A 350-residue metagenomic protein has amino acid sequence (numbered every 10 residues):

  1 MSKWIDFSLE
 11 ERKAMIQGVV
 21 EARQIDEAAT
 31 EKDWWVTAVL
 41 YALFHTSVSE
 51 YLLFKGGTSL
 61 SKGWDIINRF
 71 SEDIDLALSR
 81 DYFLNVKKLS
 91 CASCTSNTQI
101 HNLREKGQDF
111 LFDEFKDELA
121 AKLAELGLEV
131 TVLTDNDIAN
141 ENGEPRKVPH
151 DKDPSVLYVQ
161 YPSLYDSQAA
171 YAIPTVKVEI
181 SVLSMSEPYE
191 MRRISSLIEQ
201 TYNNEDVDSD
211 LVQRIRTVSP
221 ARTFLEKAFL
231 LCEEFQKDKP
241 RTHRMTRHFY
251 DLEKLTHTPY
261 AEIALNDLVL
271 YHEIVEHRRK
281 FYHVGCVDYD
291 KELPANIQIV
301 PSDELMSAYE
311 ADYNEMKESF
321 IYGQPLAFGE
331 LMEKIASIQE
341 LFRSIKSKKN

Functional and structural regions predicted by a protein language model:
M1-L52, W64, N68, R80-N350: Structured mid-to-C-terminal alpha-helical surface segments
F54-T58: Glycine-rich beta-strand-to-loop/alpha-helix junction loops that act as flexible
S61: Betabetaalpha-Me/HNH-type nuclease active-site subdomain
